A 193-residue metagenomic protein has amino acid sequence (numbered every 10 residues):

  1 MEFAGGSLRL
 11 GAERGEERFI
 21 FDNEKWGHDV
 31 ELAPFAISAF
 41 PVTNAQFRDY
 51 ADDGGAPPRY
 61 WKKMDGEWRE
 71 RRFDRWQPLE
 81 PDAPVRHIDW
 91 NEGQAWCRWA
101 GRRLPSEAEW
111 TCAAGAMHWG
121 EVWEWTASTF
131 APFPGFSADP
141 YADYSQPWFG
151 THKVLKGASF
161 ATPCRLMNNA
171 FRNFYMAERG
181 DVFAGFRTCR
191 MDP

Functional and structural regions predicted by a protein language model:
M1-G6, L10-G11: Extended, Lys/Arg-enriched charged tracts that mediate electrostatic binding to polyanionic substrates
L8-R9, I37-S38, W123-W125: Short hydrophobic-aromatic micro-motifs
L10-D22: PP2C/PPM family metal-dependent serine/threonine protein phosphatase catalytic domain, recognizing the conserved
E13, F40, S128: Surface loops and adjacent helix of pleckstrin homology
D22-H28, D52-Y60, M117-P193: Surface-exposed recognition segments
E31, F35-A113, R190: Active-site microenvironments of metalloenzymes and redox enzymes
